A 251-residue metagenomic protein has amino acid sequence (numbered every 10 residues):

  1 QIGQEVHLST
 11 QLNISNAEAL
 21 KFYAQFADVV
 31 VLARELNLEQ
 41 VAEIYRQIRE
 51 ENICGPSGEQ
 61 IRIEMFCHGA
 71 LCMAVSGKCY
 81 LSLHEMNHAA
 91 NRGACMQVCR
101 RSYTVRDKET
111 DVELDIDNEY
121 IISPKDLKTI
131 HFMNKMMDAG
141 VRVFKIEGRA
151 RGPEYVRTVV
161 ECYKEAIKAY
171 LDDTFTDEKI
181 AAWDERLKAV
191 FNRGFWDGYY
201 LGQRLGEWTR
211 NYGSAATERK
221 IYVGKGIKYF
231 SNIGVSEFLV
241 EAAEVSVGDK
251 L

Functional and structural regions predicted by a protein language model:
Q1-F22: N-terminal active-site wall of soluble small-molecule enzyme domains
E5, K21-L251: Surface-exposed amphipathic alpha-helical tracts and adjacent flexible/coil segments at the periphery of soluble enzymes
